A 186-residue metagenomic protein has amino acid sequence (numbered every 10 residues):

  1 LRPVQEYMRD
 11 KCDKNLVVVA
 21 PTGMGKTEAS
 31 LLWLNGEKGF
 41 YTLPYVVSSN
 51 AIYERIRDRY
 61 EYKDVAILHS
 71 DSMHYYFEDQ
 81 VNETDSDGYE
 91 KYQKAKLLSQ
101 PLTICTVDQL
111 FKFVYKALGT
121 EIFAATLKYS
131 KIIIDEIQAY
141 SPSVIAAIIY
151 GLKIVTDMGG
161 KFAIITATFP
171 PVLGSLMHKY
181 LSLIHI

Functional and structural regions predicted by a protein language model:
L1-I184: N-terminal helicase ATP-binding lobe
